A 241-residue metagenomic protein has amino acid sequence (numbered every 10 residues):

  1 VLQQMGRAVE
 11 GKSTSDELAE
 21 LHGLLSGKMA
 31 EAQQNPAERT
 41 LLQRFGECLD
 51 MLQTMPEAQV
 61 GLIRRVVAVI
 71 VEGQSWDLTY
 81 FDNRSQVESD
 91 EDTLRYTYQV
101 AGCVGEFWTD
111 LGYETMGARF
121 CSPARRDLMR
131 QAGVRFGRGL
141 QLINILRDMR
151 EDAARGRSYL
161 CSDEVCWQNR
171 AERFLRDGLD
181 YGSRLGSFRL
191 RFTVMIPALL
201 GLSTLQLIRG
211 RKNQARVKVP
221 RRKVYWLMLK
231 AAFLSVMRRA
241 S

Functional and structural regions predicted by a protein language model:
V1-L140, L146-S241: Catalytic cores of Mg2+-dependent Asp-rich isoprenoid enzymes
